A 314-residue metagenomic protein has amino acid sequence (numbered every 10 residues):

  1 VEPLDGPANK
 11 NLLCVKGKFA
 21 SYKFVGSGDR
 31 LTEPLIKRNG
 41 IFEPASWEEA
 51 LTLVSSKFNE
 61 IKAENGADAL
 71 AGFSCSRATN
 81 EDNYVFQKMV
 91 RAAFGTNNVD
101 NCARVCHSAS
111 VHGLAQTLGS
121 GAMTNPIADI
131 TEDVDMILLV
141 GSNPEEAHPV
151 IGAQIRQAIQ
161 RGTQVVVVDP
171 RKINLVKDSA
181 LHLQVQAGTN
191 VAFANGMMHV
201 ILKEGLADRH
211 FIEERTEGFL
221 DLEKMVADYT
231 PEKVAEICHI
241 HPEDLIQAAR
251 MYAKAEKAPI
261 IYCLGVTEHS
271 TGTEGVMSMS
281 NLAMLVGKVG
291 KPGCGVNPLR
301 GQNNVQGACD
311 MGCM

Functional and structural regions predicted by a protein language model:
V1-E2, N11, V25, N83-V85 (+1 more regions): Short, glycine/acidic-enriched capping/hinge loops at junctions between secondary-structure elements
V1-K23, A93: Extended active-site and interfacial segments that coordinate phosphate-rich ligands in large catalytic machineries
K18-P34: Iron-sulfur (Fe-S) cluster-binding segments and ferredoxin-like electron-carrier domains, especially [2Fe-2S]
T32-N304, A308-M311: Cofactor-pocket helix-loop regions in the catalytic cores of large enzyme subunits
